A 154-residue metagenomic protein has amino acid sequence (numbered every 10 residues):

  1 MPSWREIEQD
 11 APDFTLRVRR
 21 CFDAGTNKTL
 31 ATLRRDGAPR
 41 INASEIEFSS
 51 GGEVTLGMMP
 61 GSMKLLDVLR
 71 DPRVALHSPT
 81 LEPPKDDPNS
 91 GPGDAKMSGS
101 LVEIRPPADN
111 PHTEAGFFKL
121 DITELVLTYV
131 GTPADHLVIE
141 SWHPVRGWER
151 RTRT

Functional and structural regions predicted by a protein language model:
M1-A24: Extreme N-terminal tail/first-helix region
M1-Q9, P107-T154: C-terminal edge-of-domain segments
W4, P60-E124, G131: Short, structured beta-strand-loop surface elements
L16-R20, A31-R35, P88, T113-E114 (+1 more regions): Intrinsically disordered, low-complexity segments enriched in polar/charged residues with Gly/Pro, especially when
R20-F22, A38, E45-E47, L66-D67 (+1 more regions): Short, conserved, surface-exposed binding loops centered on an aromatic residue
A24-G25, D71: Structured helix-beta-strand junction loops
G25-P60, L76-S78: Short beta-strand segments
I41-A43, D94-S98, H136-I139: Well-ordered beta-strand positions in beta-sheet-rich domains
